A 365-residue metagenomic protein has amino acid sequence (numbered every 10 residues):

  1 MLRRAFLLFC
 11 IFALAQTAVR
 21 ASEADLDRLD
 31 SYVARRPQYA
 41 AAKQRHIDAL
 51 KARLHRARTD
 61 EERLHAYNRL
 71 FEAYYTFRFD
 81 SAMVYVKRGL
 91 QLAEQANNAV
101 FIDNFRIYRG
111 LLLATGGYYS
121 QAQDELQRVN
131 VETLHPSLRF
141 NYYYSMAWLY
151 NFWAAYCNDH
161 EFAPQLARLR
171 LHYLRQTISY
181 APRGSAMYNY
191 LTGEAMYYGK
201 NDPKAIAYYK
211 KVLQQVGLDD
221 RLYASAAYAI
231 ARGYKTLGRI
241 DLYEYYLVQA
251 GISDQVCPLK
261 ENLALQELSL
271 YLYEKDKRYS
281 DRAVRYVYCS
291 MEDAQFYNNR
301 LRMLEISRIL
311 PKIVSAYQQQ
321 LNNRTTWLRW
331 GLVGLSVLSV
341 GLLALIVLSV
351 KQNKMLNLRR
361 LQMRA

Functional and structural regions predicted by a protein language model:
L2-T326: A "functional boundary" signal
Q318-R364: Alpha-helical transmembrane signal-anchor helices
